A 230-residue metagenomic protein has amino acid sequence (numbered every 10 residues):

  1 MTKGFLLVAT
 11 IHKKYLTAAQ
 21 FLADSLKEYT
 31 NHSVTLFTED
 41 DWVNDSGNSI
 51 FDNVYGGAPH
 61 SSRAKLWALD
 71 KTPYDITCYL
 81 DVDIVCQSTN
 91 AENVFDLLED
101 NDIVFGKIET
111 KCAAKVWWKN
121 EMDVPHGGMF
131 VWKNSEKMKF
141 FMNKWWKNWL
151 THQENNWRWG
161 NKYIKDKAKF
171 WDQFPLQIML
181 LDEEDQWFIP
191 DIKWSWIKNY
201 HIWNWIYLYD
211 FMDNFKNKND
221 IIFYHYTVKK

Functional and structural regions predicted by a protein language model:
M1-S61, K216-N217, Y224-K230: N-terminal anchoring/stem segment of glycosyltransferases
K3, Y15-T17, L36, S49-I50 (+1 more regions): A glycosyltransferase accessory/donor-loop signature
V8-A19, A58, S62, K119-D123 (+2 more regions): Aromatic-acidic/polar surface patches that form glycan- and anion
F21, S25-Y29, A68, D172-D182: Amphipathic alpha-helical segments that form well-ordered structural scaffolds and often line/cohere around active
L36-N44, S88-T89, E109-T110, W194: Short, polar loop motifs at secondary-structure junctions
F51, G56-G57, S61-V116, V124 (+1 more regions): GT-A fold catalytic core of metal-dependent nucleotide-sugar glycosyltransferases, centered on the diacidic
L80, V124-G128, D172, N219-D220: Residues that flank catalytic or metal-binding motifs in active/ligand-binding sites
A114-N120, F211-M212: Short, P/G- and charge-enriched loop/turn segments at secondary-structure junctions
